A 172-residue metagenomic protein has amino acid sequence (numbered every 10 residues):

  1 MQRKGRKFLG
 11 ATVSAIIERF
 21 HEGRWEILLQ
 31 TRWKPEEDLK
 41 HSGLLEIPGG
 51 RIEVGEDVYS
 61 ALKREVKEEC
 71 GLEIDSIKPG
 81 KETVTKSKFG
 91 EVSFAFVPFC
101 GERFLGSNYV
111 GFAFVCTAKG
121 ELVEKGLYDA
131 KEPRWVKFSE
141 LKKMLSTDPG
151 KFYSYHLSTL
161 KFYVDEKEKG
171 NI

Functional and structural regions predicted by a protein language model:
M1-E46, I74: N-terminal strand-loop-strand
R6, I52-E56, F104, N108: Short, solvent-exposed loop/helix junctions and linker helices that flank or host conserved functional motifs
K7, E37, E102-G106, E124-G126: Short secondary-structure boundary/capping segments
L9, V58, F152, H156: Hydrophobic (often cysteine-bearing) scaffold residues that line and stabilize catalytic clefts of nucleotide/cofactor
P35, E68, K143: Active-site micro-motifs of SAM-dependent methyltransferase domains
S42, G106-S107, G111-I172: Nudix hydrolase/Nudix homology domain
I47-K88: The catalytic Nudix box helix
G71-E121: Active-site segment of metal-dependent pyrophosphate-handling enzymes, primarily the Nudix hydrolase catalytic core
